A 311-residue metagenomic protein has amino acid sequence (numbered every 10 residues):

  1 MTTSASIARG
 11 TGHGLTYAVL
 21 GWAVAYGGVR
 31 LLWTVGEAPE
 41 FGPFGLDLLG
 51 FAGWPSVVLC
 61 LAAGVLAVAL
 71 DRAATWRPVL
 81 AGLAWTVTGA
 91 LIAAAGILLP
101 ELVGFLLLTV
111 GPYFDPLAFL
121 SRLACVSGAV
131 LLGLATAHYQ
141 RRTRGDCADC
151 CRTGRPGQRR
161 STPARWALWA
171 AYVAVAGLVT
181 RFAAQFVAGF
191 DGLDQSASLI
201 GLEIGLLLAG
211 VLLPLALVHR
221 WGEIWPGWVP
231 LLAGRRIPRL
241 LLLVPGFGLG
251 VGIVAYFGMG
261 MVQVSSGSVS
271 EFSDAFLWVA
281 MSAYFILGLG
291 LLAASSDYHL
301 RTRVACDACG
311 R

Functional and structural regions predicted by a protein language model:
M1-H13, Q140-L168, W228-R236, D307-R311: Membrane-interfacial, low-structure loops and terminal tails that flank and connect transmembrane helices in multi-pass
T2-S127, Y139, Y298-A305: An N-terminus-focused feature that recognizes amino-terminal "leader" regions
S6, L107-F114, V229-L231, V264-F276: Short, membrane-exposed interhelical loops at transmembrane-helix boundaries
V19-V29, V87-I97, R122-L131, R165-V187 (+3 more regions): Alpha-helical transmembrane segments of multi-pass integral membrane proteins
G42-L59, G192-V211: Transmembrane alpha-helix entry/boundary detector in multi-pass membrane proteins
P55-A67, S121-R141, L206-P214, S282-S296: Hydrophobic cores of alpha-helical transmembrane segments in multi-pass inner/ER membrane proteins, independent
V68-G89, L217-F247: Loop-to-transmembrane helix junctions at the membrane interface
P112-V126, A164-R165, F272-F285: Individual transmembrane alpha-helices with interfacial aromatic-anchor signatures
